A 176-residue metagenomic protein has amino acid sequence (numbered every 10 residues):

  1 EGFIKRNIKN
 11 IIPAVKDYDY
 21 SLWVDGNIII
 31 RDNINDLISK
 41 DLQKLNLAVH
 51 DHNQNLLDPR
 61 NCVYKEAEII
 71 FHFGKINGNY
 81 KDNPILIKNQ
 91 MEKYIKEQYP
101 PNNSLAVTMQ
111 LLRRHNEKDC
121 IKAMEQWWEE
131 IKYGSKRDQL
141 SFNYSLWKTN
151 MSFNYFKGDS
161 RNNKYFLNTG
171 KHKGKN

Functional and structural regions predicted by a protein language model:
E1-N176: Glycosyltransferase catalytic domains, chiefly GT-A lineage
